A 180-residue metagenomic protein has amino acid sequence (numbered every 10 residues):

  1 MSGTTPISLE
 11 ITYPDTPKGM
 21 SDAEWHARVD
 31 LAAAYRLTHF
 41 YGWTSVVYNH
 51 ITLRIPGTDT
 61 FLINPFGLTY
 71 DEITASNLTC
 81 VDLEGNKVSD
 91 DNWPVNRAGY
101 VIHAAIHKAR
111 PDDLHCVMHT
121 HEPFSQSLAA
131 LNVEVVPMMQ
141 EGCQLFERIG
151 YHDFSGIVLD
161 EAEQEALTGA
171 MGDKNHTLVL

Functional and structural regions predicted by a protein language model:
M1-L180: Glycine-rich flexible loops
